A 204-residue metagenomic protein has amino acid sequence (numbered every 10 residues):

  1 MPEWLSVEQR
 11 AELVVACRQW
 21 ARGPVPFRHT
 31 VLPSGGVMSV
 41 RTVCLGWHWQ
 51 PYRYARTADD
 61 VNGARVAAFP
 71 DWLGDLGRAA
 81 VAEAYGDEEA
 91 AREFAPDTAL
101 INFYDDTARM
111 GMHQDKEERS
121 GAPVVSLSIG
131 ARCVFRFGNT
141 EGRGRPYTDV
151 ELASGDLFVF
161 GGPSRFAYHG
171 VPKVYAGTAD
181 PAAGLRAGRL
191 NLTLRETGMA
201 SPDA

Functional and structural regions predicted by a protein language model:
M1-A204: Non-heme Fe(II) oxygenase metal-center motifs and adjacent flexible, charged/small-residue loops
